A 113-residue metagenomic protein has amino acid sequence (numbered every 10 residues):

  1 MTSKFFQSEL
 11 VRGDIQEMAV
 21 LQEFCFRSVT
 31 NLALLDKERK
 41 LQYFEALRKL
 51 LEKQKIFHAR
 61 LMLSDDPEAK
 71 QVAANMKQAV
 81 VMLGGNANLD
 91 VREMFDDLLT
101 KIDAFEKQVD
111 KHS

Functional and structural regions predicted by a protein language model:
M1-K40: Short terminal alpha-helical segments
L10-G13, E17-F24, A46-K49, K53-I56 (+4 more regions): Charged, amphipathic alpha-helical oligomerization/scaffolding segments
F26-Q71: Amphipathic alpha-helical interaction modules
A74-S113: Amphipathic alpha-helical binding modules
